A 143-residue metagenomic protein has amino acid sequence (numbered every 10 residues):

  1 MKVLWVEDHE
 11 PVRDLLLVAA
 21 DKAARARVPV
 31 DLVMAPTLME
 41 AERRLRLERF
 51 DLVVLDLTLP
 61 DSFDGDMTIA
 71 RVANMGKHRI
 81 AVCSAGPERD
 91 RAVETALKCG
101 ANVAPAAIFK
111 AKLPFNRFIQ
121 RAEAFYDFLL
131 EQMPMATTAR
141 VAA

Functional and structural regions predicted by a protein language model:
M1-A20: Conserved acidic segment of CheY-like receiver
H9-R13, L55-S62, G86-R89: Short acidic, S/G/P-rich loop/turn micro-motifs used as interaction or catalytic elements
L15-A23, R44, T95: Alpha-helical interaction/dimerization surfaces of two-component signaling modules
L17, P29-L52, P60, P114-R117: Acidic, metal-coordinating helix/loop segments flanking the phosphotransfer/catalytic sites of two-component signaling
R46-E48, R71-H78: Conserved phosphotransfer cores of two-component systems
V53-N74: Conserved phosphotransfer microenvironments
F63, M67, A85-A122: Alpha4 helix (beta4-alpha4-beta5 surface) of REC/receiver domains from two-component response regulators
L113-A143: CheY-like receiver
